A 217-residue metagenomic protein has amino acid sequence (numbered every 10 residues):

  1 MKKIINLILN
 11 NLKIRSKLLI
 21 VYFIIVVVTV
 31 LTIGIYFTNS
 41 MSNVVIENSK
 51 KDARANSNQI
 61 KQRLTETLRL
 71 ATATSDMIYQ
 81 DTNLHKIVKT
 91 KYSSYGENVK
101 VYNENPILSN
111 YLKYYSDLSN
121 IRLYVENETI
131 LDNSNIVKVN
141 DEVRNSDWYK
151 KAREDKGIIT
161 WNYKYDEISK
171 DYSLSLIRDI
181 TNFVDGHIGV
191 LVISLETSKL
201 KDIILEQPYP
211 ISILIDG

Functional and structural regions predicted by a protein language model:
N6-Y92: Juxtamembrane extracytoplasmic/periplasmic/luminal helical "stalk" adjacent to the first N-terminal
N48-S49, S93-N103: Signal-transducing coiled-coil linker helices
R54, V101-S109, K201: Short amphipathic alpha-helical segments
T65, Y79, L108-S116, I204-P208: Short regulatory alpha-helical segment in sensory/regulatory domains of signaling proteins that mediates
Q80, I121-E128, I211-G217: Short hydrophobic alpha-helical segments used for membrane anchoring or interfacial signaling
K91-G96, I136-V139, Y209: Short glycine-enriched, charge-decorated loop/helix-capping segments at active-site entrances that position
L112-L195, L200-I203: Extracytoplasmic/periplasmic ligand-binding sensor regions of membrane-associated signaling proteins
K199-G217: Intrinsic low-complexity, intrinsically disordered coil/linker regions enriched in small/polar and charged residues
